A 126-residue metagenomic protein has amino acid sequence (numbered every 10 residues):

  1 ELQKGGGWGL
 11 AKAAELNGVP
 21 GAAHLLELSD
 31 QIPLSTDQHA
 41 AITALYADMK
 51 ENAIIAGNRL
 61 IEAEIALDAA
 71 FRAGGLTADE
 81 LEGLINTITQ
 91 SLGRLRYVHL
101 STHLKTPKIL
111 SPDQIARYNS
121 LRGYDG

Functional and structural regions predicted by a protein language model:
E1-G126: Charge-rich (acidic/polar
